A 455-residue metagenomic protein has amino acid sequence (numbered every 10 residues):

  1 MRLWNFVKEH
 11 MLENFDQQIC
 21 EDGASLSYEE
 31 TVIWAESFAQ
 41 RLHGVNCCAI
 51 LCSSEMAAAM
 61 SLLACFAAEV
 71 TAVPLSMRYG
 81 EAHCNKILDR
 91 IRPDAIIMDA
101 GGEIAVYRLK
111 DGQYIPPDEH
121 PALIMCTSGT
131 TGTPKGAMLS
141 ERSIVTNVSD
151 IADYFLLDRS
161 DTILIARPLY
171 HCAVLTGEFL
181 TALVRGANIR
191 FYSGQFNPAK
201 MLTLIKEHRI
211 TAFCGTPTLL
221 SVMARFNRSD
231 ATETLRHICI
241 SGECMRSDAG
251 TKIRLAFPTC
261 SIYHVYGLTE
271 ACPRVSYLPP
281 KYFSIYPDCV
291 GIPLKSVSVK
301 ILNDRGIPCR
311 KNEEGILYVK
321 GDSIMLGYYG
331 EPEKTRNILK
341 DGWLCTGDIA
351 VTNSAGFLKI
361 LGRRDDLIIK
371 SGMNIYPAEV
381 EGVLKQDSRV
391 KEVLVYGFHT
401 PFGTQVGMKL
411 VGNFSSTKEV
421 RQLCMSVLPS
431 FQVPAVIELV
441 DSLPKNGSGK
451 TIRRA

Functional and structural regions predicted by a protein language model:
D16-G44, E55, G80-N85, I115 (+1 more regions): Conserved AMP-binding/adenylate-forming core of the ANL superfamily
Q17, K110-C126, T133, L156-T162: Conserved pre-ATP/AMP-binding loop-to-beta segment of ANL
E21-A24, F38-Y79, N374: Conserved AMP-binding/adenylate-forming
S27-E29, A122-S149: Conserved AMP-binding A3 loop
Q40, G321, L326-G327, I349-Q432 (+1 more regions): AMP-binding/adenylate-forming catalytic core of the ANL superfamily
V145-T162, C172-T211: Conserved AMP-binding/adenylation subdomain of ANL enzymes
I210-G215, A224-I285: Gly/Ser/Thr-rich phosphate-binding loop
I292-S296, I307-I338, I375: Conserved ATP/PPi-binding loop(s) of AMP-dependent carboxylate-activating enzymes
